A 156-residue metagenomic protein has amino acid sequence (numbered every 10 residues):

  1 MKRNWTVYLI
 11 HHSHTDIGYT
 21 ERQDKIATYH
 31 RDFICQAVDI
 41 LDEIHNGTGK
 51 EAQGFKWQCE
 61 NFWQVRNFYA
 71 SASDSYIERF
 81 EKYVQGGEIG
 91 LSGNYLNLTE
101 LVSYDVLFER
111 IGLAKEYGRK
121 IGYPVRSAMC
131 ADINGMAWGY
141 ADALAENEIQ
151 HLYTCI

Functional and structural regions predicted by a protein language model:
M1-I156: Carbohydrate-active enzymes and regulators
